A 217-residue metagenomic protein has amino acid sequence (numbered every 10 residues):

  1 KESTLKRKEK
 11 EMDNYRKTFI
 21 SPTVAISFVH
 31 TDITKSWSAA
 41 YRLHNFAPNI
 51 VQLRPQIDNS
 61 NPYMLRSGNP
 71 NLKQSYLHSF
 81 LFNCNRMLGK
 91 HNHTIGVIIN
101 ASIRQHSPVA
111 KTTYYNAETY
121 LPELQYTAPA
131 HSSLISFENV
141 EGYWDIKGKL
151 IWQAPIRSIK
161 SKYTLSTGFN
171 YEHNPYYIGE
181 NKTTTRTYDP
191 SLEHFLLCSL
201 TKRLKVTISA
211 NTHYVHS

Functional and structural regions predicted by a protein language model:
K1-S217: Exposed, low-structure sequence patches enriched in small/polar residues
